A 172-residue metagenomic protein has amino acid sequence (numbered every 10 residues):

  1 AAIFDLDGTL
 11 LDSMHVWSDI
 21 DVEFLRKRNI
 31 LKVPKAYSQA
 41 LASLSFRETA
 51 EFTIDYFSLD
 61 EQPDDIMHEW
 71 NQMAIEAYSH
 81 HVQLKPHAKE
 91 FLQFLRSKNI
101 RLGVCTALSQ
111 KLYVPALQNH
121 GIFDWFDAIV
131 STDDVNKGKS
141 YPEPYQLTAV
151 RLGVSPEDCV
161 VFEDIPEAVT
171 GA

Functional and structural regions predicted by a protein language model:
A1-K98, K111: N-terminal helical cap/lid subdomain that shapes the substrate entry/recognition surface in HAD-like hydrolases
F4, F162-E163: Active-site flanking residues adjacent to catalytic metal/cofactor-binding acidic residues
G8, G171-A172: Residue preferences within the helical output face of two-component receiver
L10, L84, L102-C105, K137 (+1 more regions): Conserved SAM-binding loop
K35-A36, D64, C105, D127 (+1 more regions): Residue-level detector of family-conserved "landmark" positions at structurally sensitive sites
H81, S109-V160, P166-T170: Substrate-recognition "cap/lid" segment bordering the active-site pocket of phosphatases
R96-G103, Y145: Short, conserved structural micro-motifs that define repeat-unit consensus positions and nucleotide-binding loops
